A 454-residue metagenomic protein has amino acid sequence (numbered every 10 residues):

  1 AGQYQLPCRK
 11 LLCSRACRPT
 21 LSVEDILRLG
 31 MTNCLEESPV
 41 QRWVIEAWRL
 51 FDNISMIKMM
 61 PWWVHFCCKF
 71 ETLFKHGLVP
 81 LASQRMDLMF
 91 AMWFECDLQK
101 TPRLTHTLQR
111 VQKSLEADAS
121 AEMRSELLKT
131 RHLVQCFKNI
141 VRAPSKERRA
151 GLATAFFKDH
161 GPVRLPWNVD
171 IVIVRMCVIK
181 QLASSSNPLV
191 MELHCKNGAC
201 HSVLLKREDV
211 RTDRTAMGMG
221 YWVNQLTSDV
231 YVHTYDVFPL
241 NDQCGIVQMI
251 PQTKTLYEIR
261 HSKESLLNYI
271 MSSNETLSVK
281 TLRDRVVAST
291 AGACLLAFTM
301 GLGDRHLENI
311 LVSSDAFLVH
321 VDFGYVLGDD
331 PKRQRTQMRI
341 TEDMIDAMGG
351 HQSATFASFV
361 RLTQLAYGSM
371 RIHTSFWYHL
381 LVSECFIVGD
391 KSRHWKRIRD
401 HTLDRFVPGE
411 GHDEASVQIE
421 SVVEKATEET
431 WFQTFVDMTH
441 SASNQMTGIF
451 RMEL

Functional and structural regions predicted by a protein language model:
A1-P19: Long, low-complexity, serine/proline/glycine-rich intrinsically disordered regulatory regions that flank/link signaling
G2-L6, C34-Q41: HEAT-repeat alpha-solenoid elements in large eukaryotic scaffold proteins
C13-L21, L27-E37, I45-R49: Alpha-helical adaptor scaffolds
S38, R42, D159-L302, S314-D329: Conserved ATP-binding subdomain of kinase catalytic cores across diverse folds
S38-Q41, I45-K146, S314-L454: C-terminal catalytic region of ATP-dependent kinase domains
L128-V172: Juxta-kinase regulatory segment immediately upstream of eukaryotic protein kinase catalytic domains
I310-V312: Hydrophobic residue at the +6 position relative to the catalytic HRD Asp in the kinase catalytic loop
